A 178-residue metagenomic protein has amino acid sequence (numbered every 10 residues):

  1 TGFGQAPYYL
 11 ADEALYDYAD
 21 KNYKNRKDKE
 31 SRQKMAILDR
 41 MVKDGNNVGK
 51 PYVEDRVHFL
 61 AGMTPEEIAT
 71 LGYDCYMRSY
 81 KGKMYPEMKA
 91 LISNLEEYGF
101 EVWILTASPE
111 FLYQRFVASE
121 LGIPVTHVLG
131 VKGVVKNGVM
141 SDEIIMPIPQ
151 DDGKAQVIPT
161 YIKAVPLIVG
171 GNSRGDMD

Functional and structural regions predicted by a protein language model:
T1-Y8: Asp-based phosphoryl-transfer active-site loop
Y8-G82, P86: A metal-dependent, Asp-based hydrolase signature
M63-W103, A107-D178: C-terminal cap/substrate-recognition subdomain and adjoining C-terminal extension of metal-dependent phosphatase-like
